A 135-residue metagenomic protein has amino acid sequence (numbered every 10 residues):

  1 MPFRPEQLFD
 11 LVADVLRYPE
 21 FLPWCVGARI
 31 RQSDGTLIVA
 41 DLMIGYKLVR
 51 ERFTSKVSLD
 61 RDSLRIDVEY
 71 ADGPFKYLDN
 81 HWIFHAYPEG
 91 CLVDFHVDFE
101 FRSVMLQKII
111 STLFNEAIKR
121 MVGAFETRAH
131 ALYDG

Functional and structural regions predicted by a protein language model:
M1-T36, E89, A124, G135: Hydrophobic ligand-binding cavity/cleft-lining segments
P2-Q7, L64-Y70, S111-T112: Short, charged low-complexity linear motifs
D10-A13, D41-L42, K47, R120: Residue-level marker of intrinsically disordered, low-complexity segments enriched for small/polar residues
P19-E20, G27-T36, M43-L92, D98-E100 (+1 more regions): Hydrophobic-ligand binding "helix-grip"
W24, Y77, K108-T112: Generic structural "secondary-structure junction" signal
F101, M105-G135: A conserved amphipathic terminal alpha-helix motif
